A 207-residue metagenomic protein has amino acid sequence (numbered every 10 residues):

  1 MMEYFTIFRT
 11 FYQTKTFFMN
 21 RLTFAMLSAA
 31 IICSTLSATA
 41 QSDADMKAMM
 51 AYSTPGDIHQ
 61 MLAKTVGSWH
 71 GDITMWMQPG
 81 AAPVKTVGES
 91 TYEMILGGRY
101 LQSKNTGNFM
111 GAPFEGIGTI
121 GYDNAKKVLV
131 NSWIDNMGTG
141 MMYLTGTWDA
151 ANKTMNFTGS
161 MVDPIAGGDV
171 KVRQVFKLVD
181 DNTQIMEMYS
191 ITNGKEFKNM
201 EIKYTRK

Functional and structural regions predicted by a protein language model:
M1-D43: Bacterial Sec-dependent N-terminal signal peptides
A40-K207: Hydrophobic small-molecule pocket/channel-lining residues, especially in calycin-type beta-barrels
